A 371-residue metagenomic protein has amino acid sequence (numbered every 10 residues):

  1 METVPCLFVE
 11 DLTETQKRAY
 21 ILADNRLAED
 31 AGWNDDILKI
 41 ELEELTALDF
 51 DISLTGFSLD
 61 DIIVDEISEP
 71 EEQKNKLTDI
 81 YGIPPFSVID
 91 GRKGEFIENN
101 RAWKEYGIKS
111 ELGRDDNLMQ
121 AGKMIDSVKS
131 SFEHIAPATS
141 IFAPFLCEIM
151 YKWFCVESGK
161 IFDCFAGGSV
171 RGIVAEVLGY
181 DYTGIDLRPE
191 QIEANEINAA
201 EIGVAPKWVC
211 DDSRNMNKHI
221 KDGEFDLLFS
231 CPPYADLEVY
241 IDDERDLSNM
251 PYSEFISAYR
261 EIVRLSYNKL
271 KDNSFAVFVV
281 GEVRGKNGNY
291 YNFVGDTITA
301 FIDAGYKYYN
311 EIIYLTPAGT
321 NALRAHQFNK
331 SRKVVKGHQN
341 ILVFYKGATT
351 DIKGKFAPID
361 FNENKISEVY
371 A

Functional and structural regions predicted by a protein language model:
M1-Q120: Aromatic/glycine/proline-enriched transmembrane-helix motif characteristic of membrane-embedded glycan-assembly enzymes
V64-A371: Class I S-adenosyl-L-methionine-dependent methyltransferase catalytic core
